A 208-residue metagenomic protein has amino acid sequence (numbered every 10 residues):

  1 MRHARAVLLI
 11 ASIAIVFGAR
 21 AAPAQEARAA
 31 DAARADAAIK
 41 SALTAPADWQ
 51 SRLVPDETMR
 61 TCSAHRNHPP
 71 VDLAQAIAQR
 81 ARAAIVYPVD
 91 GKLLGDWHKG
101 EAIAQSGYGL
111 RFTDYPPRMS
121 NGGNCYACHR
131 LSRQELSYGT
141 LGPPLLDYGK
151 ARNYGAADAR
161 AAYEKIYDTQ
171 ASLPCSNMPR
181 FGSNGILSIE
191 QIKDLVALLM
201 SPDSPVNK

Functional and structural regions predicted by a protein language model:
M1-L9: Bacterial N-terminal signal peptides that target proteins for export
I13-L110, K165, L198-K208: Post-cleavage N-terminal segment of exported redox proteins
E26, A30-A35, I39-Q50, G95-K99 (+2 more regions): Extracytoplasmic electron-transfer domains, predominantly the class I c-type cytochrome c fold
P88-V89, D114, F181-N184: Generic anion/oxyanion-binding catalytic loop in active/binding sites
L110-T113, Q134-Y138, P205-V206: Secretory-pathway/luminal and periplasmic proteins that interact with or process carbohydrate-rich
T113-G123: Local sequence-structure signature of Cys/Sec-based thiol-disulfide redox active-site neighborhoods
